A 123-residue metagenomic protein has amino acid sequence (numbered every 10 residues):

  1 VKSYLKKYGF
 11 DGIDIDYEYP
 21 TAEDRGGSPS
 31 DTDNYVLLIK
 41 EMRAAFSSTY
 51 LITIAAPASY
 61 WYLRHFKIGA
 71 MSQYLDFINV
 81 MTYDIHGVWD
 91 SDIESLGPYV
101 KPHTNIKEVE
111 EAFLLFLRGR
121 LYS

Functional and structural regions predicted by a protein language model:
V1-I13, Y17-A22: Substrate-binding cleft of extracellular glycoside hydrolase catalytic domains
P20-S123: Substrate-binding surface in catalytic domains of secreted glycosidases
